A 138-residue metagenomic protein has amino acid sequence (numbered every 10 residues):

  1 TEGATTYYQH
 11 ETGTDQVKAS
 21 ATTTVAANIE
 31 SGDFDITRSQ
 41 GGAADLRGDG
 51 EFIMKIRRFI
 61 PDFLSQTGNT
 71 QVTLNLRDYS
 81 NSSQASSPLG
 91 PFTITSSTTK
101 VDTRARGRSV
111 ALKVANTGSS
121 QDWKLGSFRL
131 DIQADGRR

Functional and structural regions predicted by a protein language model:
T1-R138: Beta-sheet repeat architectures centered on beta-propellers
